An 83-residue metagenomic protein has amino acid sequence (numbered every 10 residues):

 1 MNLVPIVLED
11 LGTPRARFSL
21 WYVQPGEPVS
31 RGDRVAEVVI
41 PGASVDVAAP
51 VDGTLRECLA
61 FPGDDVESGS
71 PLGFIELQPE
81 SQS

Functional and structural regions predicted by a protein language model:
M1, Q82-S83: Actinobacteria-biased recognition of intrinsically disordered, low-complexity terminal regions
M1-R34, D46: Acidic, low-complexity mobile loops and tails
P14-R17, G42, D52-G53: Short, small/polar residue-rich loop motifs at catalytic or cofactor-binding pockets
Q24, G42, P50, F61: Residue-level signal for short amphipathic helical patches enriched in basic/charged and nearby hydrophobic residues
S30-A48, E67-S81: Short hydrophobic beta/alpha edge segments that flank linear recognition/processing sites
D52-E67: Short peripheral tails and domain-boundary helices/loops at the edges of structured domains
